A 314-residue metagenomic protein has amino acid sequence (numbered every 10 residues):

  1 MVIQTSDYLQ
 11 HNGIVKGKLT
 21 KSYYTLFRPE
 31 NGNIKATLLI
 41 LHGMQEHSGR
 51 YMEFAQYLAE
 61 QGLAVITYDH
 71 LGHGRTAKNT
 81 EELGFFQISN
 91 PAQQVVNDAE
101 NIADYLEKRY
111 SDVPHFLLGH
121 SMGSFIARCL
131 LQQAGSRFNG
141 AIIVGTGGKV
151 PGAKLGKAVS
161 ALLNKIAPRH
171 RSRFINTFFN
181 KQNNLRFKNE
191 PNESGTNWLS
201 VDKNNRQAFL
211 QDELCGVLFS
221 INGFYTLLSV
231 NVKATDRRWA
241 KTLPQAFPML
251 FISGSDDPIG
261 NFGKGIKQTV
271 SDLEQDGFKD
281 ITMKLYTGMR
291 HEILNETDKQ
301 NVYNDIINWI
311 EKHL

Functional and structural regions predicted by a protein language model:
I34-G43: Short beta-strand element of the alpha/beta-hydrolase
H42-E46, S121-M122, S255-D256: Active-site glycine-rich loops that stabilize anionic/oxyanionic intermediates across multiple enzyme folds
R50, A55-E81: Conserved alpha/beta-hydrolase
Q87-E107: Alpha/beta-hydrolase active-site loop
R109-S121: Alpha/beta-hydrolase fold nucleophile elbow
A127-L214: Alpha/beta-hydrolase-fold enzymes
F251-S253: Short beta-strand/loop motif that positions the catalytic acidic residue of the alpha/beta-hydrolase fold
D276-L314: Catalytic active-site module of serine/aspartate enzymes centered on a nucleophile-bearing elbow/loop
